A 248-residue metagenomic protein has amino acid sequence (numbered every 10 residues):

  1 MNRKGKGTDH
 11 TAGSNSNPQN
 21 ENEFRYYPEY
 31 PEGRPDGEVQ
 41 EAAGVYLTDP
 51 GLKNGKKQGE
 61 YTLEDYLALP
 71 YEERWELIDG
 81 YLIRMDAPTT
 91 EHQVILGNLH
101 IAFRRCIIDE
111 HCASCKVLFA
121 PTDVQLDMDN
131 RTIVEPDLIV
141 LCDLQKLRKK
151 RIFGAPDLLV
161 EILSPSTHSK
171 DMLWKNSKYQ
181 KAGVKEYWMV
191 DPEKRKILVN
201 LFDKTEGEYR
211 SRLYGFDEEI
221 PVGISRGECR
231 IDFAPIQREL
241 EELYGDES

Functional and structural regions predicted by a protein language model:
N2-S248: Gly/Pro/Ser/Thr-rich low-complexity, intrinsically disordered segments predominantly at protein N-termini
